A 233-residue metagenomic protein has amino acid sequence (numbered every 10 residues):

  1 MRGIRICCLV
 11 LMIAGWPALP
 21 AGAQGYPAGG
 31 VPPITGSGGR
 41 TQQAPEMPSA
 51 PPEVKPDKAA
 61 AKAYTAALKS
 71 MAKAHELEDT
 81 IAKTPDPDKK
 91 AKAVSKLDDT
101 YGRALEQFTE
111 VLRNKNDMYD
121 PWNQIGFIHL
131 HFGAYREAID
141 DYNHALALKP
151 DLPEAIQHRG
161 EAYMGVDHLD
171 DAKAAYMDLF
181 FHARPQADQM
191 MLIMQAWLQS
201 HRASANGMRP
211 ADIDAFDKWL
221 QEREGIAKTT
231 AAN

Functional and structural regions predicted by a protein language model:
A28-I34, A44-E46, P51, H182 (+1 more regions): Terminal, low-structured helical/coil segments at or just beyond the last alpha-helical repeat
M118, L152, Q186-A187: Residue-level recognition of tetratricopeptide repeat
Q124, H158, L192-A196: Canonical tetratricopeptide repeat
H131, G165-V166, Q199-S200: Register position in tetratricopeptide repeats
